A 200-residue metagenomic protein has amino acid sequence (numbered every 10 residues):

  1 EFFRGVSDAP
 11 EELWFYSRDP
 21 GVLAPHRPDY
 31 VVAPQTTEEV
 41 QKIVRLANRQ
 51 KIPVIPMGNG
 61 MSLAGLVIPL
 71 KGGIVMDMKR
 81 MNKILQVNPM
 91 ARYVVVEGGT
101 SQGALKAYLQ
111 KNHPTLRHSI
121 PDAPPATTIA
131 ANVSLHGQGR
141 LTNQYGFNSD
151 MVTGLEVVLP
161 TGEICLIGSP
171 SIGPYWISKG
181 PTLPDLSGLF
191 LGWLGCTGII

Functional and structural regions predicted by a protein language model:
E1-R45, R49, M61-R92, A126: N-terminal flexible segment immediately upstream of the FAD-binding catalytic core in FAD-dependent oxidoreductases
D8-A9, M57, L105, S119: Residue-level detector of family-conserved "landmark" positions at structurally sensitive sites
I52-P53, T115: Residue-level detector of anion-binding/catalytic polar loops
P56-G60, V67, M78, G98 (+1 more regions): Glycine-rich, histidine-containing beta strand-loop boundary motifs that form or position
K83-V87, G98, Q102-I200: FAD-binding subdomain of flavoenzyme oxidoreductases
